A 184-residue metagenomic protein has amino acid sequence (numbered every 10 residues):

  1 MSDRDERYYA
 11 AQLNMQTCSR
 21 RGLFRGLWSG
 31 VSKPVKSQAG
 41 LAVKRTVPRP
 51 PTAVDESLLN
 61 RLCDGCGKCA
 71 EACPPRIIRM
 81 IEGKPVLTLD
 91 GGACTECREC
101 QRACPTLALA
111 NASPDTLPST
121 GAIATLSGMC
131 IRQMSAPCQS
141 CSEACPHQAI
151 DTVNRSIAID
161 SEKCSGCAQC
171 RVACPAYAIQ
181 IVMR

Functional and structural regions predicted by a protein language model:
M1-R184: Non-ligating segments of multi-cofactor redox enzymes
